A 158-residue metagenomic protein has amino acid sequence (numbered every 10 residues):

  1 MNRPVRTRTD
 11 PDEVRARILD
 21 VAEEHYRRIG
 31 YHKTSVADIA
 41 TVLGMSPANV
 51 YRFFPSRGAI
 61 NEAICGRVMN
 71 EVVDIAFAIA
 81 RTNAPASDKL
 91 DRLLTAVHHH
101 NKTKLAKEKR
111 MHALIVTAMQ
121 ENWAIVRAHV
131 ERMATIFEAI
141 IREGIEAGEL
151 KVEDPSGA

Functional and structural regions predicted by a protein language model:
M1-E13, N83: N-terminal intrinsically disordered/low-complexity leader segments
E13, R17-E24, R28, V42 (+7 more regions): Alpha-helical structural segments
H25, V36, P47: Helix-turn-helix DNA-binding elements, focusing on the entry/boundary residues of the two helices that contact DNA
Y31-T41: Ser/Thr-centered, proline-biased regulatory motifs and S/T-rich low-complexity segments located at helix/coil boundaries
L43-F54: Short hydrophobic/aromatic patch on the recognition helix
R110-Q120: Short linear capping/connector segments at secondary-structure termini
M119, V130-A158: Hydrophobic alpha-helical bundle segments that form small-molecule/ligand-binding pockets
